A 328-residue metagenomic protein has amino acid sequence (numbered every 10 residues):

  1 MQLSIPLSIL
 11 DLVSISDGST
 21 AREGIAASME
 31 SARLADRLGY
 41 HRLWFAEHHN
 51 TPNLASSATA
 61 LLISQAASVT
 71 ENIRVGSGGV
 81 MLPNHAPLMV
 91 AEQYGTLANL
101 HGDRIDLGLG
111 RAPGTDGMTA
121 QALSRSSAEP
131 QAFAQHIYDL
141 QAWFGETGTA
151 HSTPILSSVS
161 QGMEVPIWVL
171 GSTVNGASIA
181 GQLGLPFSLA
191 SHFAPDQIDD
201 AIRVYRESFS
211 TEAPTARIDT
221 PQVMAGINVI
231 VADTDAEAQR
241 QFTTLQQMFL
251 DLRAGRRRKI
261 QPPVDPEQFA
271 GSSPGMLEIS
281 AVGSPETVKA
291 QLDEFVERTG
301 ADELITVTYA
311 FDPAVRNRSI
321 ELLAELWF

Functional and structural regions predicted by a protein language model:
M1-I73: N-terminal beta1-alpha1-beta2 module of alpha/beta enzyme domains
Q2-A21, P83-T147, F187, P195: Flexible, glycine-rich active-site loops centered on histidine and acidic residues that chelate a metal or position
Q2-L3, D36, I63-N72, A98-I105 (+3 more regions): Acidic (Asp/Glu)-rich catalytic clusters
L7, A35, G39, E47 (+6 more regions): Conserved, mostly hydrophobic/aromatic
L7-D11, L43-F45, V75-S77, I105-L109 (+4 more regions): Hydrophobic faces of well-ordered beta-strands that scaffold small-molecule active sites in alpha/beta enzyme cores
D11-A26, V80-L88, Q161-G171, A232 (+1 more regions): Active-site mouth loops of central-metabolism enzymes
S127-L156, Q197-D302: An alpha-helical appendage that flanks or caps ligand/catalytic pockets
N175-D196, A201-I202: A conserved active-site cap/scaffold subdomain adjacent to cofactor or substrate pockets
